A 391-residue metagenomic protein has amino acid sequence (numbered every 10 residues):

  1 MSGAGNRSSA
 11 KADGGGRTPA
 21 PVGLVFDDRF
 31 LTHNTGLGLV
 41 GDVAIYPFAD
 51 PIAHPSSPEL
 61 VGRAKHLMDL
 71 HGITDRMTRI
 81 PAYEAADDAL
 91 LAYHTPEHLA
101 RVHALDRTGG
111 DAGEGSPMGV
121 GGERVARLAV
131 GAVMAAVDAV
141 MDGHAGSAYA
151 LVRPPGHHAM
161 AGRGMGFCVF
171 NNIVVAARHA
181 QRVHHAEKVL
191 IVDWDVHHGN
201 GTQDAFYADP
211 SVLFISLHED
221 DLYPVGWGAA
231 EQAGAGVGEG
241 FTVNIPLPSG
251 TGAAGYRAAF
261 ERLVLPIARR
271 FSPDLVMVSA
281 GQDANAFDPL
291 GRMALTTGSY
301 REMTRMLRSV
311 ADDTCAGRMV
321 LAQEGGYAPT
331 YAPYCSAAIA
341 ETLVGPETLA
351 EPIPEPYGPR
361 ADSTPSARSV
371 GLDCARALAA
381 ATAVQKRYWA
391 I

Functional and structural regions predicted by a protein language model:
S2-A89: N-terminal low-complexity, Ser/Thr- and acidic-residue-enriched intrinsically disordered segments
S2-V25, F30-L31, A100-I391: A general "terminal functional-core" signal
A53, S57, R79, D88-L91 (+2 more regions): Short secondary-structure transition/capping motifs
A82-R107: Charged, often glycine-rich, active-site loop that binds/positions anionic groups
